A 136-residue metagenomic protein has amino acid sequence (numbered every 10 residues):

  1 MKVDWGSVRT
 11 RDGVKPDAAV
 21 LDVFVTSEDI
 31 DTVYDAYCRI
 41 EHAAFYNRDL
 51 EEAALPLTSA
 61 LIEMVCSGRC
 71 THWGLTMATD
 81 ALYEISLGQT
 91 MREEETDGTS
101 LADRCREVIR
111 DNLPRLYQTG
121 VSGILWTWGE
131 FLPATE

Functional and structural regions predicted by a protein language model:
M1-R9, C38-D49, R92-D103: Boundary/linker elements of alpha-helical solenoid repeat scaffolds
M1-V33: N-terminal "cap/leader" segments of large eukaryotic alpha-helical scaffolds
V14-V23, P56-M64, D111-R115: Alpha-helical solenoid scaffolds in eukaryotic proteins
V25-D31, S67-H72, Q118-G123: Short coil turns that connect the paired helices of HEAT/ARM alpha-solenoid repeats
I30-H42, T79-L82, Q89-R92: HEAT-repeat alpha-solenoid elements in large eukaryotic scaffold proteins
D35-Y37, G74-A78, I109, V121-L132: Conserved hydrophobic register position within alpha-solenoid helical repeats
A43-N47, M64, G68, I85-R92 (+2 more regions): Residue-level signature of the C-terminal ends
E52-L61, E94-S100, E107: Short sequence/structural elements of tandem HEAT/ARM alpha-solenoid repeats
